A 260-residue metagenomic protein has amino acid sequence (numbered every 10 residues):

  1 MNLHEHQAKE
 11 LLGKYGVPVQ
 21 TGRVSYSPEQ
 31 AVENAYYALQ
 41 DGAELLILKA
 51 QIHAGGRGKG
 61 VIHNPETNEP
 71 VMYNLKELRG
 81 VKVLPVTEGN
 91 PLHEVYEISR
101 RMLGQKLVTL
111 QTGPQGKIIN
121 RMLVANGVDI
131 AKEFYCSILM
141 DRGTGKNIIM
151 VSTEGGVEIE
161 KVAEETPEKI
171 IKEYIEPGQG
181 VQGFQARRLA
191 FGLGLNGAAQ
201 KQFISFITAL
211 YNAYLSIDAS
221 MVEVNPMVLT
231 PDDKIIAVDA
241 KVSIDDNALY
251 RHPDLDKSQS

Functional and structural regions predicted by a protein language model:
M1-V224, V228-S260: ATP-dependent carboxylate/acyl-activation modules
